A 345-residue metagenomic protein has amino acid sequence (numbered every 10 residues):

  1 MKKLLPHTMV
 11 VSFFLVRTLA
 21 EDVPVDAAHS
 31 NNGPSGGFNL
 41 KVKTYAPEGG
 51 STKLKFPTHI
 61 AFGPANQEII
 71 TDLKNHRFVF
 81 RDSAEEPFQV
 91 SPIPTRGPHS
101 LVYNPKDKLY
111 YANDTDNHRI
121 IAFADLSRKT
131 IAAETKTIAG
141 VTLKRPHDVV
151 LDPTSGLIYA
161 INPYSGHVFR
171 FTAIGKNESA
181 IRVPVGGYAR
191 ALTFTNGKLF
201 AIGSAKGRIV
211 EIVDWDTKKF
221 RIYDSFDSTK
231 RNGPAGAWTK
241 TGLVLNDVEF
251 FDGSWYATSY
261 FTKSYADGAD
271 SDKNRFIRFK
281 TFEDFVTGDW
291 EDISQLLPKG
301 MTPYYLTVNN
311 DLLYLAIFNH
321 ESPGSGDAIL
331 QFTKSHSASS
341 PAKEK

Functional and structural regions predicted by a protein language model:
V23-S51, T130-V141, F220-T241, D289-P298: Surface-exposed loop and turn segments in beta-propeller and other repeat-based domains that flank or scaffold
S51-P64, P94-P105, G140-P153, V185-N196 (+2 more regions): Beta-rich, blade/repeat-based domains predominating in secreted/periplasmic proteins but also intracellular
Q67, L109, L157, K198-L199 (+2 more regions): Conserved core beta-strand positions within WD40 beta-propeller blades
I70-K74, A112-D116, A160-Y164, A201-K206 (+2 more regions): Conserved beta-strand positions in repeat-built beta-propeller and related beta-rich domains
D82-E85, A124-S127, T172-K176, D214-K218 (+2 more regions): Short loop/turn segments that connect beta-strands within beta-propeller blades
I120-A122, H167-R170, G207-I212, Y265-I277 (+1 more regions): Structural motif
T239-K280: Loop/turn-rich, solvent-exposed surfaces of beta-rich toroidal or solenoidal domains
P303-K345: Blade-level signature of beta-propeller repeat domains, shared across WD40, Kelch, NHL, RCC1 and BNR/Asp-box propellers
